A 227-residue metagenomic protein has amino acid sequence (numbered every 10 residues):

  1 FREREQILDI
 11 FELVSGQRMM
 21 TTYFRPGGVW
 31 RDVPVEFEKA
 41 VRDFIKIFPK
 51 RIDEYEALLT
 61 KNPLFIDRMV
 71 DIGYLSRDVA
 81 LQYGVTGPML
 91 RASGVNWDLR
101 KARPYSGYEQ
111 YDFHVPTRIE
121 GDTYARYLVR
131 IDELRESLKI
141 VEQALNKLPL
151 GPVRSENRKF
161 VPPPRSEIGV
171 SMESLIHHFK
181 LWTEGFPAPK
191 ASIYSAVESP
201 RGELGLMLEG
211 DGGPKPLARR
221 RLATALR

Functional and structural regions predicted by a protein language model:
F1-R227: Metal/cofactor-centered catalytic core regions of large enzymes
